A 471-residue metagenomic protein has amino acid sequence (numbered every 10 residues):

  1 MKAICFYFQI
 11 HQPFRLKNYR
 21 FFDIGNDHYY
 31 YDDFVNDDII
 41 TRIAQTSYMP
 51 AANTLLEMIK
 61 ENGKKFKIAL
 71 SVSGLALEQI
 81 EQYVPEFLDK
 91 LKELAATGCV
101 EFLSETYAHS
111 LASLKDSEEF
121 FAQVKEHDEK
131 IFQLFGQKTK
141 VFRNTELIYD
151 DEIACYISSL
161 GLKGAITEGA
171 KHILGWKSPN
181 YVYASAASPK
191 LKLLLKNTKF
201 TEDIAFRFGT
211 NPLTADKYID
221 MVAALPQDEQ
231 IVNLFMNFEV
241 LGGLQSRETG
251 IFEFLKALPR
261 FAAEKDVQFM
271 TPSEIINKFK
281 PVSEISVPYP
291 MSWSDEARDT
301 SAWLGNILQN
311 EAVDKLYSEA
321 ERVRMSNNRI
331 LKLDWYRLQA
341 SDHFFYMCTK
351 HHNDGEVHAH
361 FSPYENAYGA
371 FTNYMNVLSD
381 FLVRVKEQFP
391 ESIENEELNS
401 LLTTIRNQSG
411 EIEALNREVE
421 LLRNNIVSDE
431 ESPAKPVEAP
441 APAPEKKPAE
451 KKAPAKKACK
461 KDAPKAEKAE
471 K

Functional and structural regions predicted by a protein language model:
M1-S47, Y181-V182, A187-L191, T198 (+2 more regions): Active-site and substrate-binding clefts of carbohydrate-active enzymes
A3-F8, F14-D116, K140-R143, K163-E168 (+1 more regions): Short, well-structured secondary-structure segments
A52-L56, L88-K92, F121-I131, A154 (+4 more regions): Generic structural signal for well-ordered alpha-helices, preferentially at hydrophobic/aromatic core positions
Q82, L114-E118, F206-R207, L244-T249: Short, solvent-exposed loop/turn segments at secondary-structure boundaries
F87-S104, K125, Q137, S158-P179 (+1 more regions): Acidic, His- and aromatic-enriched active-site or binding-groove loops in soluble protein domains that engage sugars
S113-K115, I173-Y181, D203-I204, P281: Short, charged, surface-exposed secondary-structure boundary motifs
E119-E146, D220-F235: CE4/NodB-like, metal-dependent polysaccharide N-deacetylase domain that modifies extracellular/periplasmic N-acetylated
D429-K471: Intrinsically disordered, polybasic Lys/Arg-rich low-complexity tracts
